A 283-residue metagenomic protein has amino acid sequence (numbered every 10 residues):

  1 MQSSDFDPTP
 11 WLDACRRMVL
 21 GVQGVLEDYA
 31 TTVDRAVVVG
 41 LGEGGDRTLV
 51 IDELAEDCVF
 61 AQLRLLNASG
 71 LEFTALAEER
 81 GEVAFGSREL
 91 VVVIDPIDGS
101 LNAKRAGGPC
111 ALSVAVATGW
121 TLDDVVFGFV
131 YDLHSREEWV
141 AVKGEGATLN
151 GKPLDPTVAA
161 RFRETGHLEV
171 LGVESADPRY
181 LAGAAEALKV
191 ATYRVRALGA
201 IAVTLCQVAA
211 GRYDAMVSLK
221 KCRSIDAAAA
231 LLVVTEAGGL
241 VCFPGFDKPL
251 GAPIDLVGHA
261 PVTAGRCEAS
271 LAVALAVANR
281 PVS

Functional and structural regions predicted by a protein language model:
M1-F6, A30, L41, L76 (+1 more regions): Active-site-adjacent structural elements in enzyme catalytic cores
M1-I94, S283: N-terminal subdomain of lithium-sensitive/metallo-dependent phosphomonoesterases centered on the IMPase/IPPase/PAP
M1-R35, N67, E186-V190, V203-S283: Oxyanion/phosphate-interacting regions
D46-L54, K104-A106, G199, S224 (+1 more regions): Short, conserved micro-motifs enriched in small and acidic residues
D52, S100, D132, A141 (+2 more regions): Residue-level signal for inorganic ion chemistry
L71-E78, A103, V195-G199, F243: General beta-strand structural signal in soluble alpha/beta enzymes
E78, D95-D98, D214, D226: Acidic active-site catalytic centers that drive phospho-/nucleotidyl reactions and related ester hydrolyses
A111, A115-C206, V257-S283: Acidic beta-strand-loop-alpha-helix segment within the catalytic core of divalent metal-dependent phosphate-processing
